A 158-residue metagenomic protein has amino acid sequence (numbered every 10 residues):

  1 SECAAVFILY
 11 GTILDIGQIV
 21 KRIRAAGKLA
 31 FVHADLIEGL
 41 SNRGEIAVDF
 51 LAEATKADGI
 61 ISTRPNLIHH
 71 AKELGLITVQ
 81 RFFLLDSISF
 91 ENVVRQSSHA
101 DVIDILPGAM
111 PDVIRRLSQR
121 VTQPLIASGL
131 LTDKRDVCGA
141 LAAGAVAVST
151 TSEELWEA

Functional and structural regions predicted by a protein language model:
S1, R43-E53, N92-S98, D112-V121 (+2 more regions): Catalytic cores of alpha/beta
A4-I13, F31-L40, A54-P65, T78-I88 (+1 more regions): Catalytic beta/alpha-barrel core
V6-T12, N66, I103-M110, L130-A158: Glycine-rich phosphate-binding active-site loops on the catalytic face of alpha/beta enzymes
G17-G44: Signature of uroporphyrinogen-III synthase
Q18, H70, V113-R116: Phosphate- and divalent-cation-binding pockets in alpha/beta enzyme and binding domains that engage nucleotide-derived
A25-D35, K56, E73-F83, S118-S128: Short beta-strand/loop segments at the ligand-binding rim of alpha/beta enzyme cores
